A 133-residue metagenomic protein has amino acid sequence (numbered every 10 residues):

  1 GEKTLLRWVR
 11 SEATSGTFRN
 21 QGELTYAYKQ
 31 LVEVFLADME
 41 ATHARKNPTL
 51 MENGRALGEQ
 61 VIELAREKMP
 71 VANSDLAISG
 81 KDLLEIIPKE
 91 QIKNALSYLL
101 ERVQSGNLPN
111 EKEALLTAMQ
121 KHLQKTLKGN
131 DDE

Functional and structural regions predicted by a protein language model:
G1-E133: C-terminal subdomains that position terminal phosphate/3'-OH groups for nucleotidyl transfer/ligation, primarily on
